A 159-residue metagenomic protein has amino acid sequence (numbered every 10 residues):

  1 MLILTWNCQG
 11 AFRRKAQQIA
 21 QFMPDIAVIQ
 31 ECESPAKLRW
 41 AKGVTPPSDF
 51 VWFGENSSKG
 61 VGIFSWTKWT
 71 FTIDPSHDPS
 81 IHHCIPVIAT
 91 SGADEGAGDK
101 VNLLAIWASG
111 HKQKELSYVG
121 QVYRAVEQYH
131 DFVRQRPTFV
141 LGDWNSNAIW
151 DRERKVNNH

Functional and structural regions predicted by a protein language model:
M1-Q9, G98-K112, L141: Active-site-proximal beta-strand elements of phosphoester/diester hydrolases
M1-V44, F53-E55: N-terminal, active-site-proximal structural segment of metallo-dependent hydrolase catalytic domains
N7-A11, P79, K114-Q128: Soluble or luminal CAZymes and related metallo-dependent hydrolases
F12-R14, P35-L38, H111-Q113, N147-D151: Short catalytic/ligand-binding loop motif for oxyanion handling, primarily in non-cytosolic enzymes, centered on
F22, E95-G98, D131-R136: Glycine-rich phosphate-binding loop signature in dinucleotide/nucleotide-binding domains
C32-G110: Structured beta-strand-rich core segments of catalytic domains in phosphoester-bond hydrolases
I73-D74, L104-Y123, A148-R154: Surface-exposed cleft-lining segments at the edges of enzyme active sites
G120-H159: Metal-dependent phosphoesterases centered on the DNase I-like endonuclease/exonuclease/phosphatase
